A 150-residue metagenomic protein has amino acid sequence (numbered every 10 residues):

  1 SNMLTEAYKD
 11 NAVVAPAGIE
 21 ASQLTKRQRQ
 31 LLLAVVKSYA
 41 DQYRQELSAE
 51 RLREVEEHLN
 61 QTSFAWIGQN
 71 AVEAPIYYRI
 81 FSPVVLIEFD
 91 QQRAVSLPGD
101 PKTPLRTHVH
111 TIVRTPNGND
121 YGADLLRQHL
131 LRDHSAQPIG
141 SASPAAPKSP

Functional and structural regions predicted by a protein language model:
S1-P150: A cross-kingdom marker for long, charged
